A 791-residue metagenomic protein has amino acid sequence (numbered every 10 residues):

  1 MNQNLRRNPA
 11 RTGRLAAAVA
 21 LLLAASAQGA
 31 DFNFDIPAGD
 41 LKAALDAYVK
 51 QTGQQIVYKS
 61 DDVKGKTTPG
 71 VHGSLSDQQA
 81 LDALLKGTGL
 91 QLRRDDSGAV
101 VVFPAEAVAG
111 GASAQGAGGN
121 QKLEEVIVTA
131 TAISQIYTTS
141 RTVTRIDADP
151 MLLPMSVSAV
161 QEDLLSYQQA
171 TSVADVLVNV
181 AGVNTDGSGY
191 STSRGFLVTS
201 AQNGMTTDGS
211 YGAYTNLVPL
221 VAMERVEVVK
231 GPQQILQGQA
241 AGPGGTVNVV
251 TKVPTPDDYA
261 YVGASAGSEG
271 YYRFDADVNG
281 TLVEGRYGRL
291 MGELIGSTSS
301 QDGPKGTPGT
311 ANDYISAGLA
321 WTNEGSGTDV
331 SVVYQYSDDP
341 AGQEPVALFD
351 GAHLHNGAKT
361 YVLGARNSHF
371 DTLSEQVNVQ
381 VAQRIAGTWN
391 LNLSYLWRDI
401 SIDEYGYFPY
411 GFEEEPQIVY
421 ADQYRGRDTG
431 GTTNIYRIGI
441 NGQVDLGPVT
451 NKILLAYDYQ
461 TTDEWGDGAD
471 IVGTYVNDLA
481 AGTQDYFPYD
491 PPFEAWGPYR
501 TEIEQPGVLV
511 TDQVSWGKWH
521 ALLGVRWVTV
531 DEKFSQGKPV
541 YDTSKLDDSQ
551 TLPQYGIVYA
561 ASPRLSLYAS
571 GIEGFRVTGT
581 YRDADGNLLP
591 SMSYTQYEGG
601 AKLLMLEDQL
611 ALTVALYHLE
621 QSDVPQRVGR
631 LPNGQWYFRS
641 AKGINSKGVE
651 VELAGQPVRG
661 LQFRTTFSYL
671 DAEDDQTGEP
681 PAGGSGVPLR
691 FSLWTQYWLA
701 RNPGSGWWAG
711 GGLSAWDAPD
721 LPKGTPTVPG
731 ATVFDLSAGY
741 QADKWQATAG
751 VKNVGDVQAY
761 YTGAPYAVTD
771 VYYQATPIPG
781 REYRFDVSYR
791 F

Functional and structural regions predicted by a protein language model:
R14, A25-G111: N-terminal export/assembly leaders
K50, G111, G119-D257, G574 (+1 more regions): Acidic, small-polar-rich N-terminal luminal/periplasmic segments of exported/outer-membrane proteins
Y259-Y261, A266-E344, N367-R384: Transmembrane beta-barrel wall of Gram-negative outer-membrane proteins
V377-D399, D422-Q536: Face-selective signature of the C-terminal outer-membrane beta-barrel domain
A382-A386, N390-L396, I400-F408, S591-Q656 (+4 more regions): Membrane-embedded beta-barrel scaffold of Gram-negative outer-membrane proteins
G431, T450-T462, Y499-Q621, S646 (+4 more regions): Structural signature of Gram-negative outer-membrane beta-barrels, strongest in the C-terminal barrel of TonB-dependent
K518, H618, S640-K723, D786-R790: Gram-negative outer-membrane beta-barrel transporters
A715-D720, Y740-F791: C-terminal beta-signal and adjacent terminal beta-strands/loops of Gram-negative outer-membrane beta-barrel proteins
